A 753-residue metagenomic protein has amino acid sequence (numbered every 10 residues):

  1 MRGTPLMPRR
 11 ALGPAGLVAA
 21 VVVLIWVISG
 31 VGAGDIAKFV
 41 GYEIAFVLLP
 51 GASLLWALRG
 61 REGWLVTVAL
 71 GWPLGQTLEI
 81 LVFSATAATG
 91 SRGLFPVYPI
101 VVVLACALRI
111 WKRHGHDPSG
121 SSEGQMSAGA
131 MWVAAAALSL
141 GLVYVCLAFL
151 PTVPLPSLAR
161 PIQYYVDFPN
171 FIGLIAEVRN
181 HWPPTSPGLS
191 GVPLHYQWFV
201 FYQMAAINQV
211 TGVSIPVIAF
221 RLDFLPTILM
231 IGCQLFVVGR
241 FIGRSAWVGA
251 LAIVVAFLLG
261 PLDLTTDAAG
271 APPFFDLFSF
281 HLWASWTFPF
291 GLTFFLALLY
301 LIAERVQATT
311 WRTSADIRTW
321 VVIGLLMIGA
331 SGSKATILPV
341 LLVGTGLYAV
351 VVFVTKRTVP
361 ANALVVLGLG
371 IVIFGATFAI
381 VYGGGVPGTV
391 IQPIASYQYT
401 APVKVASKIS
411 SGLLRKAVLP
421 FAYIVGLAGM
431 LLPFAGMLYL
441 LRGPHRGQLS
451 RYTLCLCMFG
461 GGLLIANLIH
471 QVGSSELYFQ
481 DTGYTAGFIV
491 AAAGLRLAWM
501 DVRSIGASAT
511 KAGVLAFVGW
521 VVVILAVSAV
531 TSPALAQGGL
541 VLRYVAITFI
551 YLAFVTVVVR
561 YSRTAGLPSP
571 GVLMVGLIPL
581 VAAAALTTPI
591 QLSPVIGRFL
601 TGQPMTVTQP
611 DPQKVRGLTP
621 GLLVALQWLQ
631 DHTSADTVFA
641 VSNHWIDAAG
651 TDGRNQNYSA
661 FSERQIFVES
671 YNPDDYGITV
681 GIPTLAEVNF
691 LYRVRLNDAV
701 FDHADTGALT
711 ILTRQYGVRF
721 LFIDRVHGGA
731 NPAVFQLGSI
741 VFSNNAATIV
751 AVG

Functional and structural regions predicted by a protein language model:
M1-M126, A534-T548: Membrane-embedded, hydrophobic transmembrane alpha-helices
S29-G34, V354-R446, T453, G460 (+2 more regions): Transmembrane catalytic cores of multi-pass membrane glycosyltransferases and polysaccharide-assembly enzymes
E43, L225-I228, P339-L341, G473-L497 (+1 more regions): Hydrophobic/aromatic-rich transmembrane helices and adjacent perimembrane loops
A45, P533-G753: Extracytoplasmic
G124-Q125, Q307-I317, T355-L364, A435-M458 (+2 more regions): Membrane-interface helix-loop-helix junctions at transmembrane boundaries of multi-pass membrane enzymes, predominantly
S127-G129, G141-F294, R598, P604-G617 (+1 more regions): Active-site lumenal/periplasmic loops and adjacent helix-entry segments of GT-C-fold, multi-pass membrane
L298-Q307, T345, A349, Y423-R451 (+2 more regions): Hydrophobic, aromatic-rich transmembrane alpha-helices and their immediate juxtamembrane boundary segments
T319-A335: Membrane-interface alpha helices of multi-pass inner-membrane proteins
